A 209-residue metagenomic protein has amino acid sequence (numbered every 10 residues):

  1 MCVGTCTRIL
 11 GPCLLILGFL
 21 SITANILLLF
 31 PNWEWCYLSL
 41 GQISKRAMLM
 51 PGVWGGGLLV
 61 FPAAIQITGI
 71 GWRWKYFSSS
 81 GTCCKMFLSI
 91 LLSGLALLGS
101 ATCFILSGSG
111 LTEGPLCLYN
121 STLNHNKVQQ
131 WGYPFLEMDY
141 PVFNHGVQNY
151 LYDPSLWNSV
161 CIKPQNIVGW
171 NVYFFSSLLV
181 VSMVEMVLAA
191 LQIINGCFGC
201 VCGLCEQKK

Functional and structural regions predicted by a protein language model:
M1, K45, G81-T82, G146-V147 (+2 more regions): Intrinsically disordered, low-complexity segments enriched in polar/charged residues with Gly/Pro, especially when
C2-H125, L178-E206: Signature of small four-pass
F30, W54, W131-Y133, F143 (+1 more regions): Tryptophan-centered motif/residue detector
Y37-S39, L58, F135, C161 (+1 more regions): Short, isolated positions within intrinsically disordered regulatory regions of eukaryotic proteins
K75-S80, Q129, M138-Y150, V201-K209: Intrinsically disordered cytoplasmic terminal tails of membrane proteins
L111-Q165: Extracellular/lumenal N-termini and interhelical loops of multi-pass eukaryotic membrane proteins
D153-M183: Individual transmembrane alpha-helix segments
